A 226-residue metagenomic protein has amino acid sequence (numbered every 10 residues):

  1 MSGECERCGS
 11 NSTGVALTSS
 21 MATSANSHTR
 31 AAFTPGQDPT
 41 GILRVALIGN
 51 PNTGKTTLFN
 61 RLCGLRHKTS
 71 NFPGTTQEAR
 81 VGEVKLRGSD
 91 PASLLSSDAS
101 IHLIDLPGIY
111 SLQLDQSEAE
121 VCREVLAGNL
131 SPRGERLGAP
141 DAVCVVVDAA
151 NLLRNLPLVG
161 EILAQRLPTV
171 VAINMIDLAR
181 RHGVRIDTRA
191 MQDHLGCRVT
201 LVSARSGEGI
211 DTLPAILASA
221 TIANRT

Functional and structural regions predicted by a protein language model:
S2-S117, N129, A142, A164: Conserved G1/Walker A P-loop phosphate-binding module
I48, L106-G108, D148, V202-R205: A short hydrophobic beta-strand->loop->alpha-helix junction that borders the nucleotide-binding pocket of P-loop NTPases
P73-R80, H102, L114-V121, A139 (+3 more regions): Helical mechanochemical/support elements of P-loop NTPase systems and associated helical scaffolds
I101, T169-V170, V199: Hydrophobic anchor at the start of a short beta-strand that flanks the dinucleotide cofactor-binding loop
I109-L114, A127-R185: Conserved Switch II/interswitch segment of TRAFAC-class P-loop GTPases
D177-R225: Canonical P-loop GTPase G-domain recognition
